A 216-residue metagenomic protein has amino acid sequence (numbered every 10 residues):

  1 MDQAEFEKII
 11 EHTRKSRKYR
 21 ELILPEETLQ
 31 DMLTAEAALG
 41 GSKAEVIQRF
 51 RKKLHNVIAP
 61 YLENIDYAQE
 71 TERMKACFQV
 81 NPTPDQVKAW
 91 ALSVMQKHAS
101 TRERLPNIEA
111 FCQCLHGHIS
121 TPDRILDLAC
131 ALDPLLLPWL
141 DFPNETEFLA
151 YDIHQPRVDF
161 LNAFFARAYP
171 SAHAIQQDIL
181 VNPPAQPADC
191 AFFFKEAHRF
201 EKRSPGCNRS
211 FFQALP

Functional and structural regions predicted by a protein language model:
A37-H118: Conserved Class I S-adenosyl-L-methionine-dependent methyltransferase catalytic core
T121-D133: Conserved class I S-adenosyl-L-methionine
L132-N144: Conserved SAM-binding loop of SAM-dependent methyltransferases across substrates and taxa, primarily the Class I
L137, A188-S204: A short SAM/SAH-binding and catalytic strip from SAM-dependent methyltransferases
E147-D152: Conserved SAM-binding motif I beta-strand of class I
H154-P156: Conserved SAM/SAH-binding beta-strand->alpha-helix loop
L161-N162: Conserved SAM-binding loop
Y169-L180: Conserved SAM-binding strand-loop segment of SAM-dependent methyltransferases
